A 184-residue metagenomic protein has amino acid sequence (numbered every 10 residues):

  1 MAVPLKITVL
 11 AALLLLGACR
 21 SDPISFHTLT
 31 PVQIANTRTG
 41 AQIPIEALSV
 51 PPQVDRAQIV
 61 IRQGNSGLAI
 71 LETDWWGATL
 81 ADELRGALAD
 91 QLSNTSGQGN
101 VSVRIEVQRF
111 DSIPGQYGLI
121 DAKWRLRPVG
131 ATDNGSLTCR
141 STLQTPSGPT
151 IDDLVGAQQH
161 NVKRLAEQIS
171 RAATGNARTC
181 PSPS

Functional and structural regions predicted by a protein language model:
M1-C19: Sec-dependent bacterial lipoprotein signal peptides
C19-G77, A177-S184: A structural "domain/chain start" motif
R20-Q33, D90-N134, Q144-P149: Surface-exposed short loop/turn segments
P51, A87-T95, Q168-T179: Structured segments of extracytoplasmic/periplasmic soluble domains in secreted or envelope-associated proteins
S66-D74, A131-R171: Short secondary-structure boundary motifs at beta->alpha junctions and helix caps
D74-G97: Mid-chain, structured segments of secreted extracytoplasmic proteins
